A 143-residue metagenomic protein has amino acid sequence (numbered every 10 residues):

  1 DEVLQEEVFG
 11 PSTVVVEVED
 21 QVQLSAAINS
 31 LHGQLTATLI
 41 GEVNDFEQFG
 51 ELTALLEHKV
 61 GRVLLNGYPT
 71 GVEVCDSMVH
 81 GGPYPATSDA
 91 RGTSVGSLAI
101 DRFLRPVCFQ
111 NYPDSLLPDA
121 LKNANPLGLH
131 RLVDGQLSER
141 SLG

Functional and structural regions predicted by a protein language model:
D1-G143: Conserved C-terminal structural/oligomerization subdomain of aldehyde/semialdehyde dehydrogenase
